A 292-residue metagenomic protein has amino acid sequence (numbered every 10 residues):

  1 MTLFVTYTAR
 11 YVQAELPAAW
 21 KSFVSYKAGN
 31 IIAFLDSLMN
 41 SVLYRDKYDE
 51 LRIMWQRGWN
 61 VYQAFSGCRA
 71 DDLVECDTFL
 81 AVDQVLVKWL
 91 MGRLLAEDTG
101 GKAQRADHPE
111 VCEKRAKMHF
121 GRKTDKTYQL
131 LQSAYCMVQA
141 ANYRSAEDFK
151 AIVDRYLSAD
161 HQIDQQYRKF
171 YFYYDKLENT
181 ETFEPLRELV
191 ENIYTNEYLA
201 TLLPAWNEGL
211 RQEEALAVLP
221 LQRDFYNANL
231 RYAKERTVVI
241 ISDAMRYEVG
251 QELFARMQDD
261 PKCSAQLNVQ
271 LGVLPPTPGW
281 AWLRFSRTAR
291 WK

Functional and structural regions predicted by a protein language model:
M1-T237, R246-K292: …; additionally, a secondary subgroup of soluble metalloenzymes is captured
D243: Ligand-binding pocket scaffold of soluble enzyme catalytic domains
